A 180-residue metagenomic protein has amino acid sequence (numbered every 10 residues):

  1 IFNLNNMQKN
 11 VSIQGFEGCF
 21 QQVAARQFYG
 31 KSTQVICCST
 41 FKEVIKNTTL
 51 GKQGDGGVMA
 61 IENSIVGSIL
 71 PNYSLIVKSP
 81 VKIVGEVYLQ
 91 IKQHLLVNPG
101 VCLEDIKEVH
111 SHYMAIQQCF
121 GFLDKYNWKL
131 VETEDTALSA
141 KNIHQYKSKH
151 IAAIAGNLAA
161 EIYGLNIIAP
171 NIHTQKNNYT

Functional and structural regions predicted by a protein language model:
I1-T180: Domain-level signature for soluble enzymes in the chorismate/prephenate branch of the shikimate pathway
